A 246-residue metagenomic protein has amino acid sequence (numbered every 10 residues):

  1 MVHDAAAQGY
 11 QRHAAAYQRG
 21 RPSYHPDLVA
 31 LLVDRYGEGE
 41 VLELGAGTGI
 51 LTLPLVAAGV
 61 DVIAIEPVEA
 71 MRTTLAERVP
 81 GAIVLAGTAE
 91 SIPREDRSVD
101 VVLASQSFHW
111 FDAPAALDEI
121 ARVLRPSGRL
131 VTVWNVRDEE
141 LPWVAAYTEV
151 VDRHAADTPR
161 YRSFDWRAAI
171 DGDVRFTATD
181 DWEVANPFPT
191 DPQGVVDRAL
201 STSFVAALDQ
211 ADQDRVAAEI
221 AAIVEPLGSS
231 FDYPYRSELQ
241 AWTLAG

Functional and structural regions predicted by a protein language model:
M1-G37: Conserved class I S-adenosyl-L-methionine
G39-G45: Conserved class I S-adenosyl-L-methionine
T48-S91: Class I SAM-dependent methyltransferase SAM/SAH-binding core
E90-V101: A short acidic, Gly/Pro-enriched loop at the edge of an enzyme's catalytic core that lines a small-molecule cofactor
D100, A104-S105, V133: Residues lining the SAM
F111-E119: A short, conserved alpha-helix within the catalytic core of class I
D118-F188: Conserved catalytic/acceptor-binding region of the Class I
A168-G246: Conserved Class I S-adenosyl-L-methionine
